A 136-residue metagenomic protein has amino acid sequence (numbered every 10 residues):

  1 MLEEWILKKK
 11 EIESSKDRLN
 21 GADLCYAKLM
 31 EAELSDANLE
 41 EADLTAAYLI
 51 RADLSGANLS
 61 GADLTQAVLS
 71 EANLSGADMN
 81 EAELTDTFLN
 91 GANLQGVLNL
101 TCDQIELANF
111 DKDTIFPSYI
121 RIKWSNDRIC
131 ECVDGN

Functional and structural regions predicted by a protein language model:
M1-N136: Tandem repeat scaffolds
